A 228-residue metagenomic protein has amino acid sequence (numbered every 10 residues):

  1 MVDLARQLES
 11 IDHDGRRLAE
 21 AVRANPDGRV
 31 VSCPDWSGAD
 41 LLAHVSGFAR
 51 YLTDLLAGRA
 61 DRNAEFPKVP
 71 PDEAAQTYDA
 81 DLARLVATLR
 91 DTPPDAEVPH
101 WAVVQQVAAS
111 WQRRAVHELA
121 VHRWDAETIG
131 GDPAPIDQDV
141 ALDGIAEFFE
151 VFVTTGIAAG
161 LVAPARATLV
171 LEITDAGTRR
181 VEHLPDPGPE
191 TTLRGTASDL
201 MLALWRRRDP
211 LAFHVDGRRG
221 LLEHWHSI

Functional and structural regions predicted by a protein language model:
M1-N25: Non-cleavable N-terminal signal-anchor transmembrane helices
L4-D12, D35-L42, P71-D79, A109-Q112: Amphipathic, non-membrane alpha-helical segments in soluble helical-bundle scaffolds
D14, L18, F48, Y78-D81 (+1 more regions): Alpha-helical packing segments of well-folded alpha/beta enzyme cores
R16, A24-A64, A102-A159, L200: Short, contiguous alpha-helical
L55-W111: Hydrophobic/aromatic-rich structural module bridging two neighboring secondary-structure elements via a short loop
F148-G177: A mid-sequence, solvent-exposed acidic-amphipathic segment
T168-S198: Acidic/His-leaning functional-site neighborhoods
P189-I228: C-terminal interaction segments
